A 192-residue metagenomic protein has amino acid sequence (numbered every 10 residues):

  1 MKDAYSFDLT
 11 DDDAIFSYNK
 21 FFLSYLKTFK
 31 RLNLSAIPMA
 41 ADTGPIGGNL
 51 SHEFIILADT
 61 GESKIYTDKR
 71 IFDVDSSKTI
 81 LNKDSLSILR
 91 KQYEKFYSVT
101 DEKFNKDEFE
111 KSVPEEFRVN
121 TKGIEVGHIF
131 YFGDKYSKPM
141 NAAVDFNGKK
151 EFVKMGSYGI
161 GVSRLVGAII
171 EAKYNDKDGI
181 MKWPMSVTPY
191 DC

Functional and structural regions predicted by a protein language model:
M1-D191: TRNA-recognition modules of translation machinery and tRNA-sensing kinases, especially anticodon-binding
